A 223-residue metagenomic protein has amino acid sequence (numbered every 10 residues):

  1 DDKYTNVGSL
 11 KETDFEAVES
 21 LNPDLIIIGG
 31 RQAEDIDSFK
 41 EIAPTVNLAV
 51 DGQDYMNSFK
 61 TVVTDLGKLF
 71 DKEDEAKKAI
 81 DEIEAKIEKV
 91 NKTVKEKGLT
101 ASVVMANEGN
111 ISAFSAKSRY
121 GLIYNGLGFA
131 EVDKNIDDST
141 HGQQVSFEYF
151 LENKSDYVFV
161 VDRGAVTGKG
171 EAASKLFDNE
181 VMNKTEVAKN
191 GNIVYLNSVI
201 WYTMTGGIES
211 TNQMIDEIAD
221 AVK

Functional and structural regions predicted by a protein language model:
D1-L10, D133-H141, E186, T203-M204: Short, solvent-exposed loop/beta-turn-alpha elements that line the ligand-binding surface or hinge of extracytoplasmic
D1-S20, R31: A short, structured surface patch at a secondary-structure boundary
E12, L25, Q32-E34, D51-D54 (+3 more regions): Solvent-exposed loop/turn segments at secondary-structure junctions within structured extracellular/periplasmic domains
N22-I28, P44, F150, K154-V158: Proline-aspartate-enriched helix->loop->beta-strand connector
D35, I42-E108, N192, W201-K223: Extracytoplasmic substrate-binding proteins
A113-Q143: Alpha-helical, coiled-coil/dimerization segments enriched in small aliphatic residues
T140-A165: Ligand-binding pocket segment of bilobal, Venus flytrap-like solute-binding proteins
D156-K223: Structured C-terminal subdomain patch of bacterial secreted/periplasmic proteins
